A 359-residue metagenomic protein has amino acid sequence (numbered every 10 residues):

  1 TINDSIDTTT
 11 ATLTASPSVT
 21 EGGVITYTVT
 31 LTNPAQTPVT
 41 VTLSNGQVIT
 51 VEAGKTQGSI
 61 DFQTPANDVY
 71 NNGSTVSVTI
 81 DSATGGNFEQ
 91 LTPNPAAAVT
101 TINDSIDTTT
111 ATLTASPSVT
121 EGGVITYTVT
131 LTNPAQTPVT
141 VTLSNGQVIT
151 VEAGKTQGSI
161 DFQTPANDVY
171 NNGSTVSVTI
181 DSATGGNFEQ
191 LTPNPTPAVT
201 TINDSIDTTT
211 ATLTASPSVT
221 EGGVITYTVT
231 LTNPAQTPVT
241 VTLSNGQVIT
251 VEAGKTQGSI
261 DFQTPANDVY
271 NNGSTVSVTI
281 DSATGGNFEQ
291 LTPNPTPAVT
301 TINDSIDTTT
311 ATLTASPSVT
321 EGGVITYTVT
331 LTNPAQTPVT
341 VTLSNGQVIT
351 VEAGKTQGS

Functional and structural regions predicted by a protein language model:
T1, V29, V39-V41, G58-G85 (+9 more regions): Contiguous beta-strand segments of beta-sheet-rich domains
T1-D7, D81-D107, D181-D207, D281-D307: Terminal edge beta-strands and adjacent linker/stalk segments of extracellular immunoglobulin-superfamily beta-sandwich
I2, L13, Y27-V29, G54 (+18 more regions): Extracellular/surface recognition and adhesion modules
D7-T14, D107-T114, D207-T214, D307-T314: Proline-enriched interdomain boundary motifs that mark the N-terminal boundary and often initiate the first structured
T12, T40-G46, T112, T140-G146 (+4 more regions): Change to "...patches in solvent-exposed regions of secreted, membrane-anchored, or virion-exposed structural
P17-G23, P117-G123, P217-G223, P317-G323: Short, solvent-exposed loop/linker segments at the N-terminal edge of repeated beta-sheet extracellular domains
I25, A35-V41, I125, A135-V141 (+5 more regions): Short beta-strand/loop motifs in extracellular/secreted proteins, especially within beta-sandwich accessory domains
